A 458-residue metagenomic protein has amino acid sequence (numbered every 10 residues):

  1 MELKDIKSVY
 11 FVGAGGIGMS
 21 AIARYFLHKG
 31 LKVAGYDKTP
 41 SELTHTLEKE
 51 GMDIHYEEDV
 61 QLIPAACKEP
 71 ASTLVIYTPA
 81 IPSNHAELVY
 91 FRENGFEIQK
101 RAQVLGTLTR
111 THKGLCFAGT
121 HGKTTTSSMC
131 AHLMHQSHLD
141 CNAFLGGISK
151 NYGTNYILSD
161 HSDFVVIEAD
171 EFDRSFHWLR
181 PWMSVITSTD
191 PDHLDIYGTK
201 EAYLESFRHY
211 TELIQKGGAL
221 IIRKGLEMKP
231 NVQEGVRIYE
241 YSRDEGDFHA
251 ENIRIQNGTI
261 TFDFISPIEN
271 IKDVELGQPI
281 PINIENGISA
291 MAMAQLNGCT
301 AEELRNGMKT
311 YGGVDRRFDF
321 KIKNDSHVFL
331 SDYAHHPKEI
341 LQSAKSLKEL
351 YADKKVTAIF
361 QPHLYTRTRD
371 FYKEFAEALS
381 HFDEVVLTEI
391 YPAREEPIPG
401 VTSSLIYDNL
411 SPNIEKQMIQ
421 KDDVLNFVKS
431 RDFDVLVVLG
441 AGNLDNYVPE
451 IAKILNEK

Functional and structural regions predicted by a protein language model:
E2-S8, G18, Y25, K29 (+2 more regions): Nucleotide phosphate-binding/pyrophosphate-handling subdomain across enzymes that bind or process nucleotide phosphates
V9-A14, L439: Conserved N-terminal Rossmann-fold NAD(P)-binding element of oxidoreductases
Y25-L31, E48, L62-K68, P79-K224 (+4 more regions): Phosphate-binding loop of NTP-binding sites
K32-K38, L220-K224, T357-F360, F382-P392: Short internal beta-strands
Y36-D37, H55-V60, Q99-Q103, F144-G146 (+4 more regions): Beta-strand->loop->alpha-helix junctions that form or flank phosphate-binding loops in nucleotide-handling enzymes
Y36-H55, K150-N155: N-terminal beta-loop-helix "entrance" segment that forms/cooperates in small-molecule cofactor or anionic ligand
D59-A71, H177, V424-R431: Short amphipathic alpha-helix with an adjacent loop that forms part of the alpha/beta core around
R237, A376-D434: C-terminal helical cap/extension that packs against the catalytic core of soluble nucleotide-cofactor enzymes
